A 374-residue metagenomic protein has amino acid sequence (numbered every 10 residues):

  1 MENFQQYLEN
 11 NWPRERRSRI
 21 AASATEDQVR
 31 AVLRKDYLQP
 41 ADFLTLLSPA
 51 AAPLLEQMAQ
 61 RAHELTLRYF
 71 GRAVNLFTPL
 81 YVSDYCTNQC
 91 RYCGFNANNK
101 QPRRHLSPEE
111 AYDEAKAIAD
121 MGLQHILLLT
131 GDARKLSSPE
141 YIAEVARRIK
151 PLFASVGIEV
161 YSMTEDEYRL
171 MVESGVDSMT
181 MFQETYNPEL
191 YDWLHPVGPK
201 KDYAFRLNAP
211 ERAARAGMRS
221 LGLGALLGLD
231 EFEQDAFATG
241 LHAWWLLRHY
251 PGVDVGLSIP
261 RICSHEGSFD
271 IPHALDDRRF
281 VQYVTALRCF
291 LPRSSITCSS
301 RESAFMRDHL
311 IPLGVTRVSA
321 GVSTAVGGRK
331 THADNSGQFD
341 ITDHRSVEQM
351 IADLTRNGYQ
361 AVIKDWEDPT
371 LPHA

Functional and structural regions predicted by a protein language model:
M1-A51, R248-A374: Auxiliary Fe-S-binding modules of radical SAM enzymes
K35-A41, A50-E64, G94: Proteins enriched for Cys/Gly/acidic motifs involved in redox and nucleic-acid/cofactor modification
A51-Q57, Q234-D254: Zinc-dependent deaminase catalytic domain
Q57-N99, R103-L127, D177: N-terminal pre-triad scaffold of radical SAM enzymes
T66, F70-F77, C86-K100, A143-I158 (+2 more regions): Mobile, glycine- and charge-enriched loop segments and immediately flanking short secondary-structure elements within
V74-T78, I126, V156-I158, M179-M181 (+4 more regions): Hydrophobic faces of well-ordered beta-strands that scaffold small-molecule active sites in alpha/beta enzyme cores
L76-D84, L129-G131, V160-D166, T370-L371: Short, glycine/charge-rich beta-strand/loop segments that flank catalytic centers and engage negatively charged groups
N99-W245: Conserved Radical SAM active-site core
